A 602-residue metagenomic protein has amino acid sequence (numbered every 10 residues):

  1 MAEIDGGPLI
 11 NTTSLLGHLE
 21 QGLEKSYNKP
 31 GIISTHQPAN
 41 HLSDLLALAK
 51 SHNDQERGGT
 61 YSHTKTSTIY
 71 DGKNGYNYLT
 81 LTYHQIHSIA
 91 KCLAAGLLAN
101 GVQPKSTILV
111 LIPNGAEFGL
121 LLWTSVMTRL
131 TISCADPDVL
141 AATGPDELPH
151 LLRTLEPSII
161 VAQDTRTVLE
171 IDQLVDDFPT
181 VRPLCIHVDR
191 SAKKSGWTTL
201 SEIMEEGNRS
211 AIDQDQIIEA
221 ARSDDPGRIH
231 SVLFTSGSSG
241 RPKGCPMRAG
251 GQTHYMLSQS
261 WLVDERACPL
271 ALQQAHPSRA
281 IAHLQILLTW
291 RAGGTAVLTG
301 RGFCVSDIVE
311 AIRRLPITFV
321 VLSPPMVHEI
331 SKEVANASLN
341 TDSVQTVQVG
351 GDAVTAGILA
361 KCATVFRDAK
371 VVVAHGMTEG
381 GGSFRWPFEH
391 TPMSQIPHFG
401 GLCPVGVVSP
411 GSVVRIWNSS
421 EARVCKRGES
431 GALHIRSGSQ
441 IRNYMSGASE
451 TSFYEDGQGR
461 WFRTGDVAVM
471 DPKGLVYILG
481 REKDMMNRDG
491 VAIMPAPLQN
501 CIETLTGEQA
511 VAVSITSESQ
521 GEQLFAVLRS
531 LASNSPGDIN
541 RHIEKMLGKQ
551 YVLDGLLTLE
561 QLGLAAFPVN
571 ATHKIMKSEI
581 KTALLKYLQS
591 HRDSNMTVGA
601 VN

Functional and structural regions predicted by a protein language model:
G7-I10, I32-W123, L140-P149, M247-G250: Conserved AMP-binding/adenylate-forming core of the ANL superfamily
T80-H84, A221-D224, R228-L257: Conserved AMP-binding A3 loop
H87-A95, S210-A211, P226, C245-R266 (+1 more regions): Conserved structural elements of the adenylate-forming
T131, T253-L270, S278-F319, E333: Conserved AMP-binding/adenylation subdomain of ANL enzymes
S201-M204, N208, I317-F319, E333-G400 (+2 more regions): Gly/Ser/Thr-rich phosphate-binding loop
P404-G411, E421-Y454, V491-I493: Conserved ATP/PPi-binding loop(s) of AMP-dependent carboxylate-activating enzymes
S437, R442-N443, R460, G465-V552 (+1 more regions): AMP-binding/adenylate-forming catalytic core of the ANL superfamily
M486, V513, F525-V527, E544-N602: Conserved C-terminal "lid"/linker of ANL adenylate-forming enzymes
